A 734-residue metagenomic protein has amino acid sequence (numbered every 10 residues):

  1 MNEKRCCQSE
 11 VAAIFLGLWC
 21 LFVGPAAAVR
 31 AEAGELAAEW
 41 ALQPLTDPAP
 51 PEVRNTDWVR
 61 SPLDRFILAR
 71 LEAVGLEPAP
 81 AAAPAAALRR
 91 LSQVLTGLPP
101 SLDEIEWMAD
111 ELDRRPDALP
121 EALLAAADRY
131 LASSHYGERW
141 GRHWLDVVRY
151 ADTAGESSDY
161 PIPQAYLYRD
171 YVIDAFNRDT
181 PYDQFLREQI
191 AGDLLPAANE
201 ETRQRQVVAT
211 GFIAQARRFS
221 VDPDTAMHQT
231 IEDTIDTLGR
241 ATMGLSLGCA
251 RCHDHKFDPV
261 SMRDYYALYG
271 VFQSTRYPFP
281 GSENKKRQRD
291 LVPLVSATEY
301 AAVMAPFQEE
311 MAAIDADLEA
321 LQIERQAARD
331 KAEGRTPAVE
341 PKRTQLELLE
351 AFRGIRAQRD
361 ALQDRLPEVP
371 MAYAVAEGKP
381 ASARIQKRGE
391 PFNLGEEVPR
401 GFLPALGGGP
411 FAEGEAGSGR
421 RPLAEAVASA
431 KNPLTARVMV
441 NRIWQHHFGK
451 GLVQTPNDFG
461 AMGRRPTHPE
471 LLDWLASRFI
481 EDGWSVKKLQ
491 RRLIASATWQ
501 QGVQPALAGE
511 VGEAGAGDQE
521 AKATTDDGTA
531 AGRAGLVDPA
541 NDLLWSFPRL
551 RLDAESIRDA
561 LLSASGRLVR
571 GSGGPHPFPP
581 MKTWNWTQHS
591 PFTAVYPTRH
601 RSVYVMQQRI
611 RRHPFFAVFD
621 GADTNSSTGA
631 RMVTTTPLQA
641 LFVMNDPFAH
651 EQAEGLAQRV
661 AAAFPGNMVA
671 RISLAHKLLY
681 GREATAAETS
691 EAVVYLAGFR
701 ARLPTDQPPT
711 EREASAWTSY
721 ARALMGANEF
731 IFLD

Functional and structural regions predicted by a protein language model:
M1-V11: N-terminal secretory signal peptides that target proteins for export/translocation
A12-P25: Bacterial N-terminal signal peptides
A28-P51, R142, T153, I162 (+7 more regions): Post-cleavage N-terminal segment of exported redox proteins
N55-R89, V94, L98-H135, R149-E188 (+9 more regions): Primarily short, surface-exposed interaction patches in extracytoplasmic proteins
L195-Q308, F616, T628: Sequence context surrounding c-type heme c attachment/ligation sites in exported
M606-R609, A617-S627: A structural supersecondary motif
Y720: Globin-like tetrapyrrole-binding proteins
